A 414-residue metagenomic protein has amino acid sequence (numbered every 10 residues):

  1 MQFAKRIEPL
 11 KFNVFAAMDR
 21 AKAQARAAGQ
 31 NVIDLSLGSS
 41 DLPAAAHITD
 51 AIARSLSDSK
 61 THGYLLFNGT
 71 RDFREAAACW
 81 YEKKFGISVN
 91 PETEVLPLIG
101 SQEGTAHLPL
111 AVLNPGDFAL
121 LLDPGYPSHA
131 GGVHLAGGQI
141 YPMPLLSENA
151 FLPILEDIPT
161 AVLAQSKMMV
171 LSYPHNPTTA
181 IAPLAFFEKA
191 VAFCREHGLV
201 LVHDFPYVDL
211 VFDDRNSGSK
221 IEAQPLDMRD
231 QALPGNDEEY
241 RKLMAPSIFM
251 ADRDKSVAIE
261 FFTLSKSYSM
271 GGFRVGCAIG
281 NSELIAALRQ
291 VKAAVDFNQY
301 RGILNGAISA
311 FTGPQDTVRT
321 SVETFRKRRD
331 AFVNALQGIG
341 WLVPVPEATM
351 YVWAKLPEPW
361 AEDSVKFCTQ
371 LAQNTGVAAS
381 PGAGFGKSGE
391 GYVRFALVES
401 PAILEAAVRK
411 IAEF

Functional and structural regions predicted by a protein language model:
F3, K11-R20, A25-I33, S39-S55 (+1 more regions): PLP-dependent class I/II
A44-Y64, A76, K83: Glycine-rich phosphate-binding segment of PLP-dependent enzymes
Y64-L98: Conserved N-terminal alpha-helix of the aminotransferase class I/II PLP-enzyme fold
